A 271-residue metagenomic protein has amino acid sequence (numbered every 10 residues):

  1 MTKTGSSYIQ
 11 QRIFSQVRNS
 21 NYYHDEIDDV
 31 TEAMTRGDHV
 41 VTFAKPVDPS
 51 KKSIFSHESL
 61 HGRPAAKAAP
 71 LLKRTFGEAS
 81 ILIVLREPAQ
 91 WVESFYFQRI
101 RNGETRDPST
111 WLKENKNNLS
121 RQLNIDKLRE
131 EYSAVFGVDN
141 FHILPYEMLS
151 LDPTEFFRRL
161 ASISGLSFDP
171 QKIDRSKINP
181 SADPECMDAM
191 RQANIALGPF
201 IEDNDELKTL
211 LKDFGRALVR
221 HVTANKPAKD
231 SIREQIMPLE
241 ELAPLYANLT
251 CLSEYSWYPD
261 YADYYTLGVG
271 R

Functional and structural regions predicted by a protein language model:
M1-R271: Anion-recognition interface
